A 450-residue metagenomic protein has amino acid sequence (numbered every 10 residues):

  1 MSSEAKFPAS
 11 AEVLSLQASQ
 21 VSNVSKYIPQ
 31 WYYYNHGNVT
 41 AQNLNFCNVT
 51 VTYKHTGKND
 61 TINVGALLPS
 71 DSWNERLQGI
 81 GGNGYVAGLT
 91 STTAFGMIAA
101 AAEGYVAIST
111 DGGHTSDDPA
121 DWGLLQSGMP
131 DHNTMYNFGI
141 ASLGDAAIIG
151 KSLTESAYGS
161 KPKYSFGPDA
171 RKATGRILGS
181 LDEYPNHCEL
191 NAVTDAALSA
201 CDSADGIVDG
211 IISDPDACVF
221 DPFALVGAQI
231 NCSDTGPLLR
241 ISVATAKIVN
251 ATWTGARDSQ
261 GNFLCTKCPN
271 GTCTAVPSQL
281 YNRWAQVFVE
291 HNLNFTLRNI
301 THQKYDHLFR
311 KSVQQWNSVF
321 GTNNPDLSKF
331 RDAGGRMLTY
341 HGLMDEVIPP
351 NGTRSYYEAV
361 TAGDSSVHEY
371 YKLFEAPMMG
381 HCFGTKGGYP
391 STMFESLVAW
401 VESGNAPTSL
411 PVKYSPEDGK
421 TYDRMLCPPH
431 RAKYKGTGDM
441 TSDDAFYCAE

Functional and structural regions predicted by a protein language model:
M1-R76, G88-L89, A94-F95, T194 (+3 more regions): Catalytic-loop region of hydrolases
T52-K54, P69, G79-Y85, T110-G113 (+3 more regions): Active-site-proximal beta-strand/loop segments in catalytic clefts of secreted hydrolases
D60-G65, L89-G96, G112, D118-G123 (+6 more regions): Short, solvent-exposed loop/turn and secondary-structure capping segments
G81, V86, I148-E155, L198 (+5 more regions): Sec-exported extracytoplasmic/periplasmic mature domains
N83-G159, G179, T301-F309, N317 (+1 more regions): Cap/lid segment of the alpha/beta-hydrolase catalytic domain
S160-D169: Alpha/beta-hydrolase fold nucleophile elbow
P168-R257: A catalytic-pocket lid/entrance helix-loop region that shapes and gates access to the active site across common
D258-L426: C-terminal subdomain of alpha/beta-hydrolase-fold enzymes, centered on the catalytic histidine and its supporting
